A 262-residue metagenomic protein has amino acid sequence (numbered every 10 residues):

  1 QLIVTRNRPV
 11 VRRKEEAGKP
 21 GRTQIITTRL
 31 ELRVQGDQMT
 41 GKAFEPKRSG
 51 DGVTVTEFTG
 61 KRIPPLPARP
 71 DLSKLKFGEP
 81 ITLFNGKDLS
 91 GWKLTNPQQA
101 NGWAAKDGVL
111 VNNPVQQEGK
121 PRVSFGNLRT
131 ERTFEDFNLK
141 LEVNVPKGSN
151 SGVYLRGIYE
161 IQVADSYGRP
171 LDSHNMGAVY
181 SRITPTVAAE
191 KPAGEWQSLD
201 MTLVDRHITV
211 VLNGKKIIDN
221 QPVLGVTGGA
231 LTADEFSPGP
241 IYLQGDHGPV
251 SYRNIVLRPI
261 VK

Functional and structural regions predicted by a protein language model:
Q1-K262: Carbohydrate-interacting regions of secretory-pathway proteins
